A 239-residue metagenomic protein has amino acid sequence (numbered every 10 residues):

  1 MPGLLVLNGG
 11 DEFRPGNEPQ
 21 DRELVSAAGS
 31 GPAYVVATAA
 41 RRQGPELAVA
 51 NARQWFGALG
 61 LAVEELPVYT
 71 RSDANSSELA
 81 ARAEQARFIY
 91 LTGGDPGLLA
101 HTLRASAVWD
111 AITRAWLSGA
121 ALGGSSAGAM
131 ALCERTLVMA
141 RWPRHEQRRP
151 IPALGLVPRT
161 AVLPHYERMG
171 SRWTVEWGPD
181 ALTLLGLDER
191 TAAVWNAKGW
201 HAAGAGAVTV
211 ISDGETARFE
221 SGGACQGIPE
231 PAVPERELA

Functional and structural regions predicted by a protein language model:
M1-N8, L61-E65, G123-A131: Short charge-dense sequence patches
M1-S30, V36, A40-A50, Q54-L59 (+1 more regions): C-terminal and late-domain segments of enzyme folds
D11-E12, A40, P96-G97, A129-M130: Solvent-exposed loop/turn segments at secondary-structure junctions within structured extracellular/periplasmic domains
S26, S30, S72, S76-S77 (+6 more regions): Generic serine detector
E64-L122: Flexible gly/pro-rich beta->alpha loop and the following alpha-helix that scaffold active-site loops
T92, A100-T102, W109-R168: Class I SAM-dependent methyltransferase SAM-binding "motif I" and its flanking Rossmann-like core
